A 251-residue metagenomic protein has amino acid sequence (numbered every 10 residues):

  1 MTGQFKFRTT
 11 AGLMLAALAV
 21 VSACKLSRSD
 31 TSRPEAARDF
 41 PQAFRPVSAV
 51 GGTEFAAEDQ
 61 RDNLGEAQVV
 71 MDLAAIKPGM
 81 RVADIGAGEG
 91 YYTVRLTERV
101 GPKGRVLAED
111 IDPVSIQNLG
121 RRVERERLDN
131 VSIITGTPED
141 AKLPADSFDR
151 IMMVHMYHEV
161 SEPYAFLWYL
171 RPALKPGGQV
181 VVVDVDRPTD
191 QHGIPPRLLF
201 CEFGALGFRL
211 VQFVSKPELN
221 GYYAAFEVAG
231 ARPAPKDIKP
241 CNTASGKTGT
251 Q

Functional and structural regions predicted by a protein language model:
V21-A23: C-terminal motif of bacterial Sec signal peptides marking the signal peptidase cleavage site
K25-A83: Class I SAM-dependent transferase core
P78-G79, P102-K103, L174-V180: Short glycine-dipeptide loop
A83-A141: Class I SAM-dependent methyltransferase SAM/SAH-binding core
T97-E98, Y164-Q179: A short glycine-rich, Lys/Arg-flanked "PGG" loop and its adjoining helix->strand segment in the class I
E139-I151: A short acidic, Gly/Pro-enriched loop at the edge of an enzyme's catalytic core that lines a small-molecule cofactor
D149-P163: A short SAM/SAH-binding and catalytic strip from SAM-dependent methyltransferases
F200, L210, K216-Q251: Core SAM-dependent methyltransferase catalytic element
